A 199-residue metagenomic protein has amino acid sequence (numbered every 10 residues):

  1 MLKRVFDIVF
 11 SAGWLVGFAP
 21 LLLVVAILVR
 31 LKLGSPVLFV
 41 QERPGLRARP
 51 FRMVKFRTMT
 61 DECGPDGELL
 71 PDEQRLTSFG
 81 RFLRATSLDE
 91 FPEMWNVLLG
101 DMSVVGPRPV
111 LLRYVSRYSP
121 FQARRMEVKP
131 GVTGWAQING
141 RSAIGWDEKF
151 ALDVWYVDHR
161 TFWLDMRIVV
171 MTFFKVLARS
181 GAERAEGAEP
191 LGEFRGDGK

Functional and structural regions predicted by a protein language model:
M1-D61, I168-K199: A hydrophobic, helix-centered structural microdomain
M1-R4, G17, R75, S87-E93 (+1 more regions): An acidic site on a long C-lobe helix of protein kinase domains
I8, M126-K199: C-terminal terminal-structure detector
F10-S11, F39, T77-R81, R113 (+1 more regions): Positions in alpha-helical segments
V25, V40, G67-E68, V105-P107 (+4 more regions): Short, hydrophobic secondary-structure boundary micro-motifs
I27, V40, K55, R75-S78 (+5 more regions): Residue-level recognition of specific faces of alpha-helices
F39-R75, T133-A151: Short, glycine-rich, amphipathic interfacial segments at transmembrane boundaries or analogous
D72-K129, V169-T172, V176: A short, structured surface patch at a secondary-structure boundary
